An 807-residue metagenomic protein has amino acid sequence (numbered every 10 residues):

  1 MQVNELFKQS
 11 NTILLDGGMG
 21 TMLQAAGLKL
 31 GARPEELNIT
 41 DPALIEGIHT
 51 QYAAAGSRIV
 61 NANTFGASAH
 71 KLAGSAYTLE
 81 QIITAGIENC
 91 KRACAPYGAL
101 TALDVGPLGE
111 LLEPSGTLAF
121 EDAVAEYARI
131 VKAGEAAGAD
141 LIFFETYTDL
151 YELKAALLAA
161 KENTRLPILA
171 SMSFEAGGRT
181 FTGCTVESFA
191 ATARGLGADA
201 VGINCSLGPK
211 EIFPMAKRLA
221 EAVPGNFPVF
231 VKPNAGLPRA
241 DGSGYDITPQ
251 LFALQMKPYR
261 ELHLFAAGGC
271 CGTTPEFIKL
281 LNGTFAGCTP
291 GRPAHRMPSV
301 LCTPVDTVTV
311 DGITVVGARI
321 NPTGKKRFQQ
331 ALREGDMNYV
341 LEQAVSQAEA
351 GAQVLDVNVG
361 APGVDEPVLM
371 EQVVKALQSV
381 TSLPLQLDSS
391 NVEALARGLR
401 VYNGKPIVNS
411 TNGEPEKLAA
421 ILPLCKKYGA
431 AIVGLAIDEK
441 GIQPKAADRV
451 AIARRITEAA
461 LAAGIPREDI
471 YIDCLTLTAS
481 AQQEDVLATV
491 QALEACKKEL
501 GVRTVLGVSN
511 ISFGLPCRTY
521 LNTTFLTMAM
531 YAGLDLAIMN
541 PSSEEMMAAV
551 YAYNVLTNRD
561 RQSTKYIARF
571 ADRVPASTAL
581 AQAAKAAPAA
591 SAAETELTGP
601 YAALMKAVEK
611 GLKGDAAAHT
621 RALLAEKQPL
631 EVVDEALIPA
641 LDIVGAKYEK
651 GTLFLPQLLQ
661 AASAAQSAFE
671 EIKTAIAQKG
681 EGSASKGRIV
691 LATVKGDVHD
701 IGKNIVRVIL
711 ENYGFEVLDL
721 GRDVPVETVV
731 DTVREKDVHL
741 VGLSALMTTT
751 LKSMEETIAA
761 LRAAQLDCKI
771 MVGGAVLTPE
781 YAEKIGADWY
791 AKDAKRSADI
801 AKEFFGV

Functional and structural regions predicted by a protein language model:
M1-D473, L477-V807: Domain-level signal for soluble alpha/beta catalytic cores
